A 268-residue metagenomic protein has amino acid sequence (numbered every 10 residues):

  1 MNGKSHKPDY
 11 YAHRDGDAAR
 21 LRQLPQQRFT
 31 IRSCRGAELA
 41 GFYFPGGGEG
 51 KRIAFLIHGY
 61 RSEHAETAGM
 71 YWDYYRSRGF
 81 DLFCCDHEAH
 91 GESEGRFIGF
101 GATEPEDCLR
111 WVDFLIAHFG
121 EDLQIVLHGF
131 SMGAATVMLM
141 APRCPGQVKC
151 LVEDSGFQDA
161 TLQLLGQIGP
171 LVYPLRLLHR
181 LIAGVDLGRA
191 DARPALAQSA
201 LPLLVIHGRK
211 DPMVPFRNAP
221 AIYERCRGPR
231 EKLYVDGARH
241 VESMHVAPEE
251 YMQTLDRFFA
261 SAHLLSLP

Functional and structural regions predicted by a protein language model:
M1-R32, F42: An N-terminal hydrophobic leader/cap segment in hydrolases
Y60-Y74, H87: The serine-hydrolase catalytic nucleophile loop
Y75-E94: Conserved alpha/beta-hydrolase
I98-F119: Alpha/beta-hydrolase active-site loop
L139-D186: Hydrolase active-site cap/lid region
Q198-A200, V205-H207, D211: Short beta-strand/loop motif that positions the catalytic acidic residue of the alpha/beta-hydrolase fold
R209-V214, V241-E242: Acidic catalytic loop of the alpha/beta-hydrolase fold
A238-P248, M252: Catalytic histidine-centered segment of alpha/beta-hydrolase-like enzymes
